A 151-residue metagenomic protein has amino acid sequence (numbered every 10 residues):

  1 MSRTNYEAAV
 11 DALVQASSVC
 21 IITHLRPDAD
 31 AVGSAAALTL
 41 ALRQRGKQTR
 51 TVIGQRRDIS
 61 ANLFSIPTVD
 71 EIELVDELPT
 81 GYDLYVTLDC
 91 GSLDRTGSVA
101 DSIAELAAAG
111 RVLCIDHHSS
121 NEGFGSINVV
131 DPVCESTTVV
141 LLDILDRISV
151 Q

Functional and structural regions predicted by a protein language model:
M1-Q151: Replace "Mg2+/Mn2+-dependent" with "divalent metal-dependent
